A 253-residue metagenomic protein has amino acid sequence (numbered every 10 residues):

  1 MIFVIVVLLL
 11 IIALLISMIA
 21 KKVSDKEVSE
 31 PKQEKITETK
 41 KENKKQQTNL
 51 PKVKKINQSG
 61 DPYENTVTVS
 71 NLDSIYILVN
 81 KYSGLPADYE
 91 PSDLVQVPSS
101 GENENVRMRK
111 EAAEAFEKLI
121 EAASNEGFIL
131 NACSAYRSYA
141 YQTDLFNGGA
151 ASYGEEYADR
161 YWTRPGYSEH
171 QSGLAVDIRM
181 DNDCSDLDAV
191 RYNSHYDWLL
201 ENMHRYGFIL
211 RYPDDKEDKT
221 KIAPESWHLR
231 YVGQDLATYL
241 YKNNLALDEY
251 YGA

Functional and structural regions predicted by a protein language model:
I2-A135, Y139-A253: Extracytoplasmic cell-surface/polysaccharide-interacting catalytic and binding patches
